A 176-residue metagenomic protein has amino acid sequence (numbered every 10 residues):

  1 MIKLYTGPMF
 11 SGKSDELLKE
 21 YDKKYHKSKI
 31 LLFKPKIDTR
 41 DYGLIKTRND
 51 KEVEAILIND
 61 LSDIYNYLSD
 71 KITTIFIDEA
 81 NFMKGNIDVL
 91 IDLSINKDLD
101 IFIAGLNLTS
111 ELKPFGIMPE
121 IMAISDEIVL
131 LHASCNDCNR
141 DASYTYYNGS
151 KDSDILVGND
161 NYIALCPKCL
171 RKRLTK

Functional and structural regions predicted by a protein language model:
M1-N66, T109-E120, L130-A133, S143 (+1 more regions): Conserved P-loop
L4, T74-F76, F102: Structural motif
E20, G85-L93, I117: A short acidic, amphipathic alpha-helical/loop segment
T73, S125-D126: Conserved acidic residues
D78-A80, G105: Walker B catalytic acidic pair
F82-K84, S110: Catalytic P-loop NTPase motifs of RecA-like helicase/translocase cores
L93-G116: Sensor-1/coupling segment of RecA-like P-loop NTPase cores
D126, H132-S150: Conserved AAA+ ATPase core "coupling" helix
